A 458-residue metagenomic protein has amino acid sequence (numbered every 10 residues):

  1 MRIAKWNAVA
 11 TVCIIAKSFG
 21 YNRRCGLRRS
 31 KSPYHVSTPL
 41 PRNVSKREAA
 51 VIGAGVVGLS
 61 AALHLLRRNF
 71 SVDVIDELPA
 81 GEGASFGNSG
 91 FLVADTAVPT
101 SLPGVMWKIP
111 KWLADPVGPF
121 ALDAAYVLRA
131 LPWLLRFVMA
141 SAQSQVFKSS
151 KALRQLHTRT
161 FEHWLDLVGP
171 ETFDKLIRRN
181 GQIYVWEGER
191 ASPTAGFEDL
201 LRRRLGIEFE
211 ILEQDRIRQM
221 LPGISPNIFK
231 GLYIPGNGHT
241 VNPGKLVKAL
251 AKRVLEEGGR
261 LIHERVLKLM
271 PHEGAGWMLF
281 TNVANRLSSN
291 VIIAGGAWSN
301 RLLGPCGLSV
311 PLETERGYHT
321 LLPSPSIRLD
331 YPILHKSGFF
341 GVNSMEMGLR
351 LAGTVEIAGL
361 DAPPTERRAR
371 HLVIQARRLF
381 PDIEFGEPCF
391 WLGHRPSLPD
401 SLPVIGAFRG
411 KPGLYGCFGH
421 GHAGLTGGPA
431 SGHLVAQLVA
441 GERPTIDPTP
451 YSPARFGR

Functional and structural regions predicted by a protein language model:
N7-A49, R67-R68: Extreme N-terminal leader/targeting segments of oxidoreductases
A49-D73: N-terminal Rossmann-like FAD-binding beta1-loop-alpha1 element of flavoenzymes
R67-F86: Glycine-rich FAD pyrophosphate-binding loop
N88-L92, T96, T100-A140, M270 (+2 more regions): Active-site substrate-recognition segment that forms the wall of the catalytic cavity or substrate channel
L131-A249: Rossmann-like flavin
M220, I262-G276: A conserved short coil-to-beta-strand element within the FAD-binding core of flavoproteins
S337, D382-R458: C-terminal catalytic lobe of FAD-dependent flavoproteins
